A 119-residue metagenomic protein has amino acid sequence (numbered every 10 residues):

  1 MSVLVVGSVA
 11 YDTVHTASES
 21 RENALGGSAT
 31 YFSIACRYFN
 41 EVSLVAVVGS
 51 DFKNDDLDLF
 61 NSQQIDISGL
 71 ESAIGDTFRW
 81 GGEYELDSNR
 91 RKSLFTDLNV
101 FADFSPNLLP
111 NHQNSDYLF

Functional and structural regions predicted by a protein language model:
M1-L4: Extreme N-terminal starter segment of soluble prokaryotic enzymes
S8: Active-site glycine-centered loops adjacent to acidic/histidine catalytic or metal-binding residues that shape
Y11-N23, Y38-F119: Conserved N-terminal subdomain of the carbohydrate kinase-like
G27-R37: Histidine-anchored nucleotide/phosphate-binding helix
